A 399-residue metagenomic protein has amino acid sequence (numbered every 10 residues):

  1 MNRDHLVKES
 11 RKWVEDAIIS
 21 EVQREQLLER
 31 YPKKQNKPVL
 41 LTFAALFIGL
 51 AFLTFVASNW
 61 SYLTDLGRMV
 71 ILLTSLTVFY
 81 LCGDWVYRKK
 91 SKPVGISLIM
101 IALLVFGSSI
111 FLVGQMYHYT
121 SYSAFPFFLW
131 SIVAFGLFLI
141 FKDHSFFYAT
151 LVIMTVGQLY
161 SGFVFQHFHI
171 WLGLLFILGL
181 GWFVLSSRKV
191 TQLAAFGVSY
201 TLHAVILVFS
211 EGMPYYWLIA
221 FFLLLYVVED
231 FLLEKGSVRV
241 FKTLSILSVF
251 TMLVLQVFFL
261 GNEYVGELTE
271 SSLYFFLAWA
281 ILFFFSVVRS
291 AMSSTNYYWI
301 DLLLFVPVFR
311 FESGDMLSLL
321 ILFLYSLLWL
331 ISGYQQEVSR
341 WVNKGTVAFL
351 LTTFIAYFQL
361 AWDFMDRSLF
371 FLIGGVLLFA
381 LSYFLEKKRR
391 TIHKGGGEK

Functional and structural regions predicted by a protein language model:
M1-K399: Alpha-helical multi-pass membrane segments and their bilayer interfacial helix-loop junctions
